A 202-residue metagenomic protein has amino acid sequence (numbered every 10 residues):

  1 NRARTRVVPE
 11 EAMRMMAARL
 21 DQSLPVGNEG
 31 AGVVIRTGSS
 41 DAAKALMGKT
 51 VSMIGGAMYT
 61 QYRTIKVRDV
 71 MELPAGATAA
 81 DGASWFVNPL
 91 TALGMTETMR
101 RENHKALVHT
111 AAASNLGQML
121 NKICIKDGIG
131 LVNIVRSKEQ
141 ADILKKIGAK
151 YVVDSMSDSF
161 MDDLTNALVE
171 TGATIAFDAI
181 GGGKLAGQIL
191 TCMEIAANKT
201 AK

Functional and structural regions predicted by a protein language model:
N1-A57: Glycine-rich beta-strand-centered segment in the early N-terminal region that forms part of a ligand/cofactor-binding
A31, G38-S40, A111-G117, V135-R136 (+1 more regions): Gly/Ser-rich catalytic serine loop of serine hydrolases
L46, A75-T78, R100-L107: Short helix-loop-beta connector
K49-V51, Y62, A106: Residue-level marker of beta-strand positions
Y62-A75: Short, compositionally biased
A80-A83: C-terminal boundary of histidine-terminating zinc-finger modules
W85-D158: Mid-domain Rossmann-like dinucleotide-binding core that forms the NAD(H)/NADP(H) cofactor-binding site
K126-A201: Adenosine-nucleotide cofactor-binding segment
